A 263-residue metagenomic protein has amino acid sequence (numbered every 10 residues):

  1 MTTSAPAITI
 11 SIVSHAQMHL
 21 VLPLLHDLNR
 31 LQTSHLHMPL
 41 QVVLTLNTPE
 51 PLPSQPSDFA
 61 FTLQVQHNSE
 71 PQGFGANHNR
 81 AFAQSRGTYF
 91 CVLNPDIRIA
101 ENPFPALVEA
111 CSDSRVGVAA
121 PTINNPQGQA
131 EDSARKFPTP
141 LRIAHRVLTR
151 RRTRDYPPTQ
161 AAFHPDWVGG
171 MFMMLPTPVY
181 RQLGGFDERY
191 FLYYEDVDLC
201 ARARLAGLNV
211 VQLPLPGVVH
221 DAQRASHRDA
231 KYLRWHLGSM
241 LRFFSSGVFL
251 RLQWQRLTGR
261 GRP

Functional and structural regions predicted by a protein language model:
S11, A201-P263: Active-site-adjacent helix/loop segment of glycosyltransferases that harbors family-specific signature motifs
Q17-Q32: Short, well-formed alpha-helical segments that are part of the catalytic scaffolds of diverse glycosyltransferases
H37-P49, Q64-N68: Short beta-strand/loop segment that forms part of the nucleotide-sugar
N68-S85: Glycine-rich, basic loop-to-helix element that forms the pyrophosphate-binding segment of sugar-nucleotide handling
F90: Short aromatic/hydrophobic "clamp" motif used to bind/position activated sugar donors
E101-D132: Conserved donor NDP-sugar-binding/catalytic core segment of glycosyltransferases
Q127, P138-D166: Short, flexible, basic/aromatic active-site loop/helix in glycosyltransferases
D166-G184, E188-G217: A short, conserved alpha-helix in the catalytic core of glycosyltransferases
